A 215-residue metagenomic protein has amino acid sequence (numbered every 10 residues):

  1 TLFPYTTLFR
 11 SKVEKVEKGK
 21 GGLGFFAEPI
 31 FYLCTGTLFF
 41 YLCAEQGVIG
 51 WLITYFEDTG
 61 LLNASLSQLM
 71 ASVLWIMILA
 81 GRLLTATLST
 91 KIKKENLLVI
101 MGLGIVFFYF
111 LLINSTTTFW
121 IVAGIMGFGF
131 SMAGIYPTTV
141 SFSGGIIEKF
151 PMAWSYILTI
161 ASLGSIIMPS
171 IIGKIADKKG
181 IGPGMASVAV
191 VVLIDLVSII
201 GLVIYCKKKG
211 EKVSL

Functional and structural regions predicted by a protein language model:
T1-L8: Short, small-residue-biased leader/transition segments that mark boundaries at the very start of proteins
R10-C34: Juxtamembrane intracellular "pre-TM" segments in multi-pass secondary transporters
E28-A80: Extracytoplasmic gate region of multi-pass secondary transporters
G81-K93, A176-D177: Helix-to-loop junctions at the C-terminal end of transmembrane segments in multipass secondary transporters
N96-F110: Structural signature of the two symmetry-related core transmembrane helices
F108, F119-G127: Paired small-residue
A133-I147: Intracellular juxtamembrane helix-capping segments at the cytosolic ends of symmetry-related transmembrane helices
I147-I181, V188: A late C-terminal transmembrane helix in Major Facilitator Superfamily
